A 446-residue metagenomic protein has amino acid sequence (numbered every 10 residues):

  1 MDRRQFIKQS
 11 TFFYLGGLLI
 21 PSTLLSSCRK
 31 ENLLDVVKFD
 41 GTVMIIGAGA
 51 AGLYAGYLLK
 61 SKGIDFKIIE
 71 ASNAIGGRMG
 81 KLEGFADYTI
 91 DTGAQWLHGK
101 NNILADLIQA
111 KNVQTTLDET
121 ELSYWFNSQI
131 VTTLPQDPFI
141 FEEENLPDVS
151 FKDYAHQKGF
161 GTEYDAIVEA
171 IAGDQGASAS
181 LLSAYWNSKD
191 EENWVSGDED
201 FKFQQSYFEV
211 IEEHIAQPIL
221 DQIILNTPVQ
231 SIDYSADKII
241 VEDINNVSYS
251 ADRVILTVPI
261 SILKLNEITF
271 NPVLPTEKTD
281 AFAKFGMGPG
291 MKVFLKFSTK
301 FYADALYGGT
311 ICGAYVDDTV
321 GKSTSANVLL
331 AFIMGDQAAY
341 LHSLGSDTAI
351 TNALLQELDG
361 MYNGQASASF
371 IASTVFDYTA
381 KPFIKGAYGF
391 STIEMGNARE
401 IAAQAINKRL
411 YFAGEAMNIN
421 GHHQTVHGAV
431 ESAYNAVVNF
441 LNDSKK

Functional and structural regions predicted by a protein language model:
D2-L25, R29-K446: FAD-dinucleotide binding site
